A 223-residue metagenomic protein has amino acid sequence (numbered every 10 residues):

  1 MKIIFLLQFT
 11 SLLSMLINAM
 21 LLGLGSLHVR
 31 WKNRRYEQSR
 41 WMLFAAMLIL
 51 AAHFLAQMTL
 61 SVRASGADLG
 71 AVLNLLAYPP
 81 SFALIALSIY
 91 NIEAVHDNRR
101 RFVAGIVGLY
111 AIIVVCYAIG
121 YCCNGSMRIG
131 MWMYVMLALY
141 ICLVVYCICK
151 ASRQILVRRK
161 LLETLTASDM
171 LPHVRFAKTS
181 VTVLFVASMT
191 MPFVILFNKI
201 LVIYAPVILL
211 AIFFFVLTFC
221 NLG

Functional and structural regions predicted by a protein language model:
M1-A19, L137-I141: Hydrophobic transmembrane alpha-helical segments in integral membrane proteins
T10-H28, Q38-S61, A77-A83, G108-G120 (+1 more regions): Hydrophobic alpha-helical transmembrane segments of multi-pass membrane proteins
I17, L73-L84, V135, L139 (+1 more regions): Membrane-embedded alpha-helical segments of multi-pass membrane proteins, especially the transmembrane helices
N18-G25, L143-R159: Membrane-water interface of transmembrane alpha-helices
L27-M42, A67, Y90-F102, S126-I129 (+2 more regions): Membrane-interface helix-boundary motifs at transmembrane edges
A67-L69, I129-C147: Alpha-helical transmembrane segments
Y90-G120, M131-Y140, T164-L184: The cytoplasmic-loop to transmembrane-helix boundary for the fourth helix
D169, R175-G223: Interfacial "cap-and-anchor" motif at the non-cytosolic start of specific transmembrane alpha-helices
